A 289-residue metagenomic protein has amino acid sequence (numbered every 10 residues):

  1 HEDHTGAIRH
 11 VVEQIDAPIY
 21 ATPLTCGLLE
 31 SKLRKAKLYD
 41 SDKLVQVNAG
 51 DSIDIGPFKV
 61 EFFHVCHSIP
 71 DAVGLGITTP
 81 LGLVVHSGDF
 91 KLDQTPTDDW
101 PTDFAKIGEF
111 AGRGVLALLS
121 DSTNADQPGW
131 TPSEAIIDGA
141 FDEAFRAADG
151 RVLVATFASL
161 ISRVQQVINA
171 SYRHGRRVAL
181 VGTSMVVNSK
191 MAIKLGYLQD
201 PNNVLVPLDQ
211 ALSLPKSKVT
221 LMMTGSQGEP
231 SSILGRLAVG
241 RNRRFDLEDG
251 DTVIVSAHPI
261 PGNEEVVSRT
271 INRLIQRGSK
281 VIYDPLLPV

Functional and structural regions predicted by a protein language model:
H1-L214, E229-D246, I260-R269: His/Asp/Glu-rich metal-coordinating catalytic cores of metallo-dependent phosphodiesterases/hydrolases acting on
E61, M222, I254: Residues in well-ordered beta-strands of folded domains
L116, V219, D251: Conserved acidic residues
K218-Q227: Conserved two-lobed SF2 helicase motor
L247-G250, L274: ATP-dependent carboxylate-amine ligase
D249-D251, K280-V281: Short acidic (Asp/Glu) and glycine-rich catalytic loops that position anionic groups and cofactors
V255-S256, G278: Gly/His-enriched, cation/cofactor- and phosphate-binding structural elements
L274-V289: Generic long, charged, amphipathic alpha-helical segments
